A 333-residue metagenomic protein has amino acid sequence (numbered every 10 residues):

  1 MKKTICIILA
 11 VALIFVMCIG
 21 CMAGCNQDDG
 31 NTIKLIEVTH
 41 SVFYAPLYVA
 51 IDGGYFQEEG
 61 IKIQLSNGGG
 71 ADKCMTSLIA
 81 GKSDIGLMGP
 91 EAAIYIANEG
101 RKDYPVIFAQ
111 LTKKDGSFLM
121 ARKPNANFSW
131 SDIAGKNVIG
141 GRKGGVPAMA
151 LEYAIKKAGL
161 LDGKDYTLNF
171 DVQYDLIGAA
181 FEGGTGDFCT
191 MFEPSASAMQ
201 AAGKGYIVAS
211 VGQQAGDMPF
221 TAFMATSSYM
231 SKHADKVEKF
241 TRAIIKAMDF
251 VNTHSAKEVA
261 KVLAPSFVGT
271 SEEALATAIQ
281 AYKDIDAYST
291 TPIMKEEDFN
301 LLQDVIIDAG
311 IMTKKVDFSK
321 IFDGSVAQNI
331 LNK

Functional and structural regions predicted by a protein language model:
M1-I33, N329-K333: Short, low-complexity disordered leader/linker segments with a strong preference for bacterial N-terminal type II
D28-G163, T167-Q173, D187-P194, K204-V211 (+1 more regions): Short, glycine-/small- and polar/acidic-enriched structural segments that line small-molecule recognition paths
S41, G68-D72, L87, G145-V146 (+6 more regions): Soluble non-cytosolic domains of exported or imported proteins
Y44, M75, I79, P90-A93 (+16 more regions): Extracytoplasmic/secreted envelope proteins and their assembly/folding machinery, especially bacterial periplasmic
K82-D84, K283-E296, V326-K333: Short amphipathic alpha-helical segments at helix boundaries and their inter-helical linkers
A92, D175-F267: Pocket-lining segment of extracytoplasmic ligand-binding domains
S231-T313: Secondary-structure end/capping motifs
N300-K333: Conserved C-terminal helix/tail region of periplasmic/extracytoplasmic solute-binding proteins
